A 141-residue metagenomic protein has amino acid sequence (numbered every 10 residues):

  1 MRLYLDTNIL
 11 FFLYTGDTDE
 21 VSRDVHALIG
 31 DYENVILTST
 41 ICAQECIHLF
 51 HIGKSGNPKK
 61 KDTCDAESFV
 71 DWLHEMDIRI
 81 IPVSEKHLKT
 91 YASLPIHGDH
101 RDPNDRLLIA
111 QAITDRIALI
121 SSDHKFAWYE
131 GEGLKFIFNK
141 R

Functional and structural regions predicted by a protein language model:
M1-T38, K54-S68, R141: Short, well-structured N-terminal submotif of metal-dependent ribonuclease cores
I9, C42-A43, H87, L108 (+1 more regions): Alpha-helix capping/helix-boundary segments
F12-L13, C46-L49, T90-Y91, Y129: Residues that scaffold the ATP/ADP-binding catalytic core of kinase and kinase-like folds
G16-D17, L49-G53, L94, E132-G133: Residue-level signal for well-ordered alpha-helical positions
E75-S122: Active-site neighborhoods of divalent-metal-dependent phosphate/nucleic-acid chemistry enzymes
I109-R141: Acidic, PIN/NYN-like endoribonuclease modules and their adjacent C-terminal/linker elements
